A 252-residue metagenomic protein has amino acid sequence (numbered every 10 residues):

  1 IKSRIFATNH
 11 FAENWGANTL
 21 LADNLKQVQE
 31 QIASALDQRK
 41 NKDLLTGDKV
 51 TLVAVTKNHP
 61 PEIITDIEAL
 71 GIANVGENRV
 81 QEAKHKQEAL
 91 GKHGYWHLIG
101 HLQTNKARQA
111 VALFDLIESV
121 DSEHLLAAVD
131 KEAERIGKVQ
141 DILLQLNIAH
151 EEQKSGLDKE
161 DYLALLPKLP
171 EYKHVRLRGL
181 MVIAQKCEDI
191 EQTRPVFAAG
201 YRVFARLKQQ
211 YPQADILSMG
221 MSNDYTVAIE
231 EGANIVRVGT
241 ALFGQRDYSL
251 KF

Functional and structural regions predicted by a protein language model:
I5-T8, E13: Short, positively charged and aromatic/hydrophobic N-terminal segments
W15-N223, I229-E231: Conserved alpha/beta-domain cores
M221, Y225-F252: Glycine-rich phosphate-binding active-site loops on the catalytic face of alpha/beta enzymes
